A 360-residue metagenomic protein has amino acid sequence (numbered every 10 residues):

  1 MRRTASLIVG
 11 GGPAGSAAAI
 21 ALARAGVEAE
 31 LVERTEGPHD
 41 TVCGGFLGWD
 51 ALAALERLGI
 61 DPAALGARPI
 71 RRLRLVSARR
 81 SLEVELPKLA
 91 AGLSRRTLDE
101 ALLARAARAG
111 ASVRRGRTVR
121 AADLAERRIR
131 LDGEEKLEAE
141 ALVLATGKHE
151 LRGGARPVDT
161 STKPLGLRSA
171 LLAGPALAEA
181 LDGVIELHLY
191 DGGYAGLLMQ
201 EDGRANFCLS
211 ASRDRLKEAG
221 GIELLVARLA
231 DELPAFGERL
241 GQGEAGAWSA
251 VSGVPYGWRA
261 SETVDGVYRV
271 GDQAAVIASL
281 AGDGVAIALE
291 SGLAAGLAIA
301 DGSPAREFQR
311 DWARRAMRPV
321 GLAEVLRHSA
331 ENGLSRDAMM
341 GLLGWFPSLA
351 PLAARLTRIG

Functional and structural regions predicted by a protein language model:
M1-A14: Beta1/beta-strand and adjacent pyrophosphate-binding region of the FAD-binding site in flavoprotein oxidoreductases
V9-G11, I20-C43: Glycine-rich FAD pyrophosphate-binding loop
A14, G37, H149: Conserved Rossmann-like nucleotide-cofactor binding loop
A51-R105, L124: A conserved beta-strand/loop capping segment in the N-terminal third of enzymes that catalyze redox or closely related
L55, V285-G302, F308: An active-site-proximal "capping" alpha-helix that borders the catalytic cofactor pocket
R105-R239: Predominantly flavin-linked oxidoreductase catalytic cores and closely associated redox partners
K217-I287, S291-A295: FAD/FMN-dependent oxidoreductases across multiple families
L297-G360: C-terminal helical "tail/cap" subdomain of flavin- and related membrane-associated enzymes
